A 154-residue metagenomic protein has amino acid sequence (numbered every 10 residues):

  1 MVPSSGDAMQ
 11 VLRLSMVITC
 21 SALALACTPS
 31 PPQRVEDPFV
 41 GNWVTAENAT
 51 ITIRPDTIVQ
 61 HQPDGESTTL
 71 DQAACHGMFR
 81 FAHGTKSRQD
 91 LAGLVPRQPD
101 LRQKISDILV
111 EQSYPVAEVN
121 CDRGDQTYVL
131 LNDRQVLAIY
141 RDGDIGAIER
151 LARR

Functional and structural regions predicted by a protein language model:
P3, T45, Q62, C121 (+2 more regions): Acidic surface patches and DE-rich sequence motifs
S4-M16: Bacterial N-terminal signal peptides that target proteins for export
L23-A26: C-terminal motif of bacterial Sec signal peptides marking the signal peptidase cleavage site
T28-S30: Bacterial signal peptide processing site
R34, P38-A73: Short, solvent-exposed loop/hinge segments that bridge or flank secondary-structure elements
D37-N42, P55-I58, V110-E118, Q135-L137: Short, hydrophobic/aromatic-rich segments at coil-to-beta transitions
A49-T50, G65-N132: Contiguous, well-ordered beta-strand patches that form the walls/edges of small beta-barrel/beta-sandwich domains
L131-R154: Edge beta-strand at a domain terminus
